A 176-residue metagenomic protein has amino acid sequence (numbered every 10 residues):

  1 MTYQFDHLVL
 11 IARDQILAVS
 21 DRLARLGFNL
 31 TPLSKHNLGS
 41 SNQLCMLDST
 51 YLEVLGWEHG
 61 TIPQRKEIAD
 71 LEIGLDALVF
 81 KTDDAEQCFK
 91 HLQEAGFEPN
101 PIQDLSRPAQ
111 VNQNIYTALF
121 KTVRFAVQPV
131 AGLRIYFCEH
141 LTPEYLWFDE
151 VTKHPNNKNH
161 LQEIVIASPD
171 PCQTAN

Functional and structural regions predicted by a protein language model:
Q4-D14, Q43-C45, R65-L92, H160-D170: Vicinal oxygen chelate
I11-L52, E58, E94, I102-T117 (+1 more regions): Core segments of cupin and vicinal oxygen chelate
N29, T61, I73: N-terminal, charged/glycine-rich beta-strand/loop interface patches
P32, L44, E53, F89-N157: Vicinal oxygen chelate
E53-A69: Short, flexible helix-coil linker/hinge segments at the edges of structured domains or between repeats
L146-N176: A mid-sequence, solvent-exposed acidic-amphipathic segment
